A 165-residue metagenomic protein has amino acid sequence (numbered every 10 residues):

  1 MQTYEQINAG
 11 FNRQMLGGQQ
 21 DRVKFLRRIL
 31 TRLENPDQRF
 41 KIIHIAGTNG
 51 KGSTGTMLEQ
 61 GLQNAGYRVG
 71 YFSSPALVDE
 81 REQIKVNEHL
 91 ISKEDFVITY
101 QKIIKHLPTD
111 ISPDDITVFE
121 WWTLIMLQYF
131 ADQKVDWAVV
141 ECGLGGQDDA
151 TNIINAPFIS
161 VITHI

Functional and structural regions predicted by a protein language model:
M1-G47, T54-T56, Q60-A65, F72 (+1 more regions): Short functional linear segments
Q14-L16, N87-H89, H164-I165: Short strand-loop junctions, especially beta-strand C-caps/beta-turns that link beta-sheets to coils or alpha-helices
T31, V140-E141, I162: Redox-cofactor binding/interface segments in oxidoreductases and associated redox assembly factors
N35-Q38, N64-N155: ATP-dependent carboxylate-amine ligase catalytic core
H44, K85, V161: Conserved beta-strand segments that form the floor/walls of ligand-binding pockets within enzyme and binding domains
T48, T54, T123, T151 (+1 more regions): Ser/Thr-centric signal marking residues that sit in or immediately flank functional binding/regulatory motifs
I153-I165: Inter-motif core of Ras-like GTPase G domains
